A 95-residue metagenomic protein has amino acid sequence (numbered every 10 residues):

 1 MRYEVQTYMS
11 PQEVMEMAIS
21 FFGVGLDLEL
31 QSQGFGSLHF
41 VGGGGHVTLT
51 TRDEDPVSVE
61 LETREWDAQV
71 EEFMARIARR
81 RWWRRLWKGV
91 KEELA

Functional and structural regions predicted by a protein language model:
M1, G34-G36, G45-V47: Residue-level marker for the onset of beta-strands and adjacent loop->beta junctions in well-ordered domains
M1-L30: Terminal, regulation- and interaction-focused segments at domain boundaries
Q12, Q33, V47-T51: Short amphipathic alpha-helical segments, especially helix-boundary/capping motifs
E16-M17, F35, L61: Alpha-helical structural elements
A18-I19, S37, V70: Generic intrinsically disordered, low-complexity segments enriched for polar/acidic and small residues
V24, S32-G34, G43: Residues that act as N-cap/strand-start positions at coil-to-secondary-structure junctions
S32-H39, S58: Short, hydrophobic/aromatic-rich segments at coil-to-beta transitions
V41-A95: Beta-strand/loop substructures that line and gate deep hydrophobic ligand-binding cavities in soluble
